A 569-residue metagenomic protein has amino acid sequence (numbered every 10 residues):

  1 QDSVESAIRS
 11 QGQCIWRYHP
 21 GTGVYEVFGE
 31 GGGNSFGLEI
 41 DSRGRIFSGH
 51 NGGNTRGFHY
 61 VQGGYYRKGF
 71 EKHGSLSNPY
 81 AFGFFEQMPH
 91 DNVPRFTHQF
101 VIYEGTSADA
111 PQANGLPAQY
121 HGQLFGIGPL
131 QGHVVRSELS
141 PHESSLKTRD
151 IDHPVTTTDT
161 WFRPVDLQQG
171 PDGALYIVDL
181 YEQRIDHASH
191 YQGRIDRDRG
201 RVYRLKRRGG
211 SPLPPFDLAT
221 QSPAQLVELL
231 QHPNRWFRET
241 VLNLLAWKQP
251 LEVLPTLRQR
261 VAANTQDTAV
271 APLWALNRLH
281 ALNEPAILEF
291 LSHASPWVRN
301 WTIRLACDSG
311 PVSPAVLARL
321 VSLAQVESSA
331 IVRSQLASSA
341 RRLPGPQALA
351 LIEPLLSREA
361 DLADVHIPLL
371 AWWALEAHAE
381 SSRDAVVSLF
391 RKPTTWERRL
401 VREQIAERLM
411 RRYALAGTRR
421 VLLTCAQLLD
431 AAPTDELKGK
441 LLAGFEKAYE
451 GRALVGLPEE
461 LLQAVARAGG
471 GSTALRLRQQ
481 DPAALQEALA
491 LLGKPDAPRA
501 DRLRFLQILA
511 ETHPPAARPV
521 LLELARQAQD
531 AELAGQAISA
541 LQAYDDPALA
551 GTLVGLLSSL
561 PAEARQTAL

Functional and structural regions predicted by a protein language model:
Q1-Q225, W236, T240, L244-A246 (+1 more regions): Beta-propeller domains with acidic blade repeats across secreted/periplasmic ectodomains and cytosolic WD/CNH propellers
V178, Q192-G193, R197, L205-L569: Long, ordered, helix-rich scaffold segments
